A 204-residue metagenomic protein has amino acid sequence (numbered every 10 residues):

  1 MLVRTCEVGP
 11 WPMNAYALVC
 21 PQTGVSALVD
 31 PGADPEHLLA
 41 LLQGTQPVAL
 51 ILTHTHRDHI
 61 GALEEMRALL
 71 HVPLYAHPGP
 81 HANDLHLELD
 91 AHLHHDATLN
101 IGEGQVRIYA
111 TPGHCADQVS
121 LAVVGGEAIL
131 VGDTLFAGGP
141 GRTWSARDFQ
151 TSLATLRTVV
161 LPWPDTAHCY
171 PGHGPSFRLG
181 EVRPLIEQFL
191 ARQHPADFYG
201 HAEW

Functional and structural regions predicted by a protein language model:
M1-T45, S120-G132: Conserved beta-strand hairpin/beta-sheet module of binuclear metal-dependent hydrolase folds, prominently
V3-C6, A17, T98-V123: Core dinuclear metal-dependent hydrolase active-site scaffold
V3-V8, S26-V29, L50-T53, R107-A110 (+1 more regions): Short, flexible loop segments at the rims of nucleotide/cofactor-binding pockets, characterized by
P12, T23-S26, A33-R107, P184-R192: Active-site HxH/HxHxD metal-binding segment of metal-dependent hydrolases
C20, G79, D96-L99, G104 (+2 more regions): Conserved catalytic scaffold of divalent metal-dependent phosphoesterases
V29, Y75-A76, V131, P171: Hydrophobic residues in well-ordered beta-strands that form the structural core
C115-W204: Metallo-beta-lactamase
